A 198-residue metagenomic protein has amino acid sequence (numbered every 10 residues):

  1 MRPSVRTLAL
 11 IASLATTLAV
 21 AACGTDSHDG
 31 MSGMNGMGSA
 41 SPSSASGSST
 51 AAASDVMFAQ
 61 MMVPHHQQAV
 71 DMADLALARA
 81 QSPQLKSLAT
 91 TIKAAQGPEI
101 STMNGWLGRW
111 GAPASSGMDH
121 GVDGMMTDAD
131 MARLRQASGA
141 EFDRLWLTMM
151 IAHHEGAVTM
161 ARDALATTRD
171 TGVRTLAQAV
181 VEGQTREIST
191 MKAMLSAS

Functional and structural regions predicted by a protein language model:
M1-I11: Bacterial N-terminal signal peptides that target proteins for export
A19-A22: C-terminal motif of bacterial Sec signal peptides marking the signal peptidase cleavage site
G24-S198: All-alpha RGS (Regulator of G-protein Signaling) helical domain and cognate RGS-like helical scaffolds
